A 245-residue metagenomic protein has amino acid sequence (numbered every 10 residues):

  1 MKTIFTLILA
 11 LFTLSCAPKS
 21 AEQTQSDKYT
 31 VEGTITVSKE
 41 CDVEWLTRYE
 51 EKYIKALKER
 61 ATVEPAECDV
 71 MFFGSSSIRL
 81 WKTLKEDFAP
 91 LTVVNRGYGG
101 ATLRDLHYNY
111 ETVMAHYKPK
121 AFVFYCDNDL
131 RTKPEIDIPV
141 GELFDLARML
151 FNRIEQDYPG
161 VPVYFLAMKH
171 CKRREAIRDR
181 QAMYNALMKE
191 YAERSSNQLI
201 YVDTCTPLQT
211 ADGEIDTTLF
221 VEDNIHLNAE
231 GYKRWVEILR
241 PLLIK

Functional and structural regions predicted by a protein language model:
M1-V70, E86: N-terminal secretory targeting modules
L9, A89, K118-P119, P159 (+1 more regions): Proline-centered flexible-loop/turn and helix-kink motifs
E59-V70, H107-H116, N152-E155: Short amphipathic alpha-helices and their capping/turn segments at secondary-structure boundaries
E67-T83: Catalytic nucleophile-elbow at a beta strand-turn-alpha helix junction centered on a G-D-S/GDSL motif, marking
V70-F73, V93-G97, A121-C126, P162-A167 (+1 more regions): Structural recognition of the beta-strand scaffold that forms the well-ordered cores of secreted hydrolase catalytic
I78-D87, T92, D105-F144, M168-K172: Oxyanion-hole/transition-state-stabilizing segment in secreted/luminal serine hydrolases and related acyltransferases
G141-L166, M183, L187-Y201: Charged, glycine-enriched surface loops/patches that mediate electrostatic binding to polyanionic ligands
K169-K245: Catalytic His-Asp segment of secreted/periplasmic serine-dependent ester chemistry enzymes
